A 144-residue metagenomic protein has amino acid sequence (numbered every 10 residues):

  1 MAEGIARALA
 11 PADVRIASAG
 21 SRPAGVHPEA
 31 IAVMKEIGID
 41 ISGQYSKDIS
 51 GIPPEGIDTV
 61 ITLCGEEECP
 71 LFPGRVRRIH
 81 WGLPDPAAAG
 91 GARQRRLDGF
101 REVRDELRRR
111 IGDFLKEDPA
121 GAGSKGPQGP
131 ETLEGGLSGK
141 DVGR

Functional and structural regions predicted by a protein language model:
M1-S50: Conserved active-site segments centered on acidic
G51-I52, P70: Structural motif
P54-G56: Alpha-helix C-terminal capping/helix-to-coil transition sites in glycosyltransferase folds
T62-L63: Redox-cofactor binding/interface segments in oxidoreductases and associated redox assembly factors
E68-R144: Phosphate-binding/catalytic loops
